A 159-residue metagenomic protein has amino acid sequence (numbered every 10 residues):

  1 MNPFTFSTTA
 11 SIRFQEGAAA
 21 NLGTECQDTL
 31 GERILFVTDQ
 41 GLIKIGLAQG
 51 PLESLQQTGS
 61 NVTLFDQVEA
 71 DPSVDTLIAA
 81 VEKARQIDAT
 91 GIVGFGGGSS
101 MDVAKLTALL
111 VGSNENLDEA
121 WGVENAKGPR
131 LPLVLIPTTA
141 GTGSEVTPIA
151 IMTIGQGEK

Functional and structural regions predicted by a protein language model:
M1-T29: N-terminal amphipathic/basic leader segments beginning at the initiator methionine
S11, N61-T63, P132: Conserved beta-strand segments of alpha/beta enzyme cores
A19-L35, E53-T58, Q86: Glycine-rich phosphate/diphosphate-binding loops that line cofactor/substrate pockets in enzymes
A20, G112-K159: A glycine/threonine-rich phosphate-anchoring loop and its flanking beta-alpha core in nucleotide/phosphate-binding
G31-E32, F36-L47: N-terminal glycine-rich phosphate/pyrophosphate-binding loops that anchor nucleotide-derived ligands and cofactors
L35-F36, G91-V93, V134: Conserved beta-strand elements of the Class I
I43-E115, N125: N-terminal small/polar loop signature for handling phosphorylated ligands or for N-terminal nucleophile
